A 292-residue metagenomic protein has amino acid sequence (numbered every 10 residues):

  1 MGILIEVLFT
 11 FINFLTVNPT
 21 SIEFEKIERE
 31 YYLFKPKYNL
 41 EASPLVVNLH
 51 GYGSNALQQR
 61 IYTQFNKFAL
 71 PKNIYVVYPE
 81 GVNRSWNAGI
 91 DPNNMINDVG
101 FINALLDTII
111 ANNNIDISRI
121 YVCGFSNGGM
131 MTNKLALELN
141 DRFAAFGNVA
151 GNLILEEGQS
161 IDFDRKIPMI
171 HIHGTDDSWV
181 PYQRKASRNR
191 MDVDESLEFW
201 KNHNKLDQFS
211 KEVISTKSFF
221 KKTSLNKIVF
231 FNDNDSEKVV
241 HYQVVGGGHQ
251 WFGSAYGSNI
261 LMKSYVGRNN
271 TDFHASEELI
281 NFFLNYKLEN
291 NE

Functional and structural regions predicted by a protein language model:
G2-T16: Hydrophobic h-region of N-terminal signal peptides that target proteins for export in Gram-negative bacteria
I22-K35, A42-Y121, M130-K134, E138 (+1 more regions): Serine-hydrolase catalytic machinery in alpha/beta-hydrolase-like enzymes
A56-Q58, S85-A88, I154-G158, S178-Y182: Extracytoplasmic/secreted cell-surface and envelope-processing proteins
I61, S118-I167, S178: Primarily recognizes the serine-hydrolase "nucleophile elbow" in alpha/beta-hydrolase and SGNH/GDSL folds
I167, D194-E292: Alpha/beta-hydrolase-fold serine-hydrolase catalytic core, especially in secreted/extracellular enzymes
H171-H173: Short beta-strand/loop motif that positions the catalytic acidic residue of the alpha/beta-hydrolase fold
D177-V180, H249-W251: Acidic catalytic loop of the alpha/beta-hydrolase fold
